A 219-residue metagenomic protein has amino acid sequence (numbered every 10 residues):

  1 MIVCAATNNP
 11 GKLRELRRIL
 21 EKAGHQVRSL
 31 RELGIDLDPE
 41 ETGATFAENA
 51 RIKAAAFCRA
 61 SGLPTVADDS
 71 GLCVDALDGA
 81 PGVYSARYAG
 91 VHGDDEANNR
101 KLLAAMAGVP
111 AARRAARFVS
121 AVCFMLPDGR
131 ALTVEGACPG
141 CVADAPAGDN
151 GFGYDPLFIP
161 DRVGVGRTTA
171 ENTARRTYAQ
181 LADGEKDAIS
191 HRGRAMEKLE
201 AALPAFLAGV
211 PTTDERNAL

Functional and structural regions predicted by a protein language model:
M1-C4, N8-S29, L33-L219: Anionic-ligand binding patches
